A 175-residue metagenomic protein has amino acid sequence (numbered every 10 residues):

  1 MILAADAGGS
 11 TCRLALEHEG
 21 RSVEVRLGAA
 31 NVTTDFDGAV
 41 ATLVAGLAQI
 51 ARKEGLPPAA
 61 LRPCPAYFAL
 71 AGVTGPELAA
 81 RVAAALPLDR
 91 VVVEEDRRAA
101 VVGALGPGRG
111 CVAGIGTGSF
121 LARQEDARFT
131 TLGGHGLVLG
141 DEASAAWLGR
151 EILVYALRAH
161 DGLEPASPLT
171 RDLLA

Functional and structural regions predicted by a protein language model:
I2-A41, A45, Q49, R62 (+2 more regions): Short glycine-rich, Thr/Ser-proximal phosphate-binding strand/loop in the N-terminal lobe of ATP-dependent enzymes
I2-D6, P63-Y67, G103, G110-G114 (+1 more regions): Short glycine-aspartate micro-motif
G9, G72, A99, S119: Short, glycine/acidic-enriched loop or turn micro-motifs at the edges of active sites
C12-E17, V102, V112-A113, S119-Q124: Short beta-strand scaffold segments in enzyme catalytic cores
G28-V32, A48-V93, A104-L105: Short beta-strand-loop/turn "lid" adjacent to the catalytic site in phosphate-handling enzymes
A83-D89, A127-G136: Glycine/charged-rich beta-loop-alpha catalytic/anionic-binding loops adjacent to active sites
D89-A113, A127-R128: Conserved phosphate-binding catalytic cores of ATP/NTP-utilizing and phosphoryl-transfer enzymes
T130-A175: Glycine-rich phosphate-binding loop plus the immediately following alpha-helix
